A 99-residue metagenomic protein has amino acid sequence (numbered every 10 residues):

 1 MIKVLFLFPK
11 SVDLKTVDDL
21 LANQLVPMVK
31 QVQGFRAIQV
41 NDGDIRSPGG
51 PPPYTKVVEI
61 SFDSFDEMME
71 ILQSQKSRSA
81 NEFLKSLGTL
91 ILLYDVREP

Functional and structural regions predicted by a protein language model:
M1-P99: Macromolecular interaction modules
